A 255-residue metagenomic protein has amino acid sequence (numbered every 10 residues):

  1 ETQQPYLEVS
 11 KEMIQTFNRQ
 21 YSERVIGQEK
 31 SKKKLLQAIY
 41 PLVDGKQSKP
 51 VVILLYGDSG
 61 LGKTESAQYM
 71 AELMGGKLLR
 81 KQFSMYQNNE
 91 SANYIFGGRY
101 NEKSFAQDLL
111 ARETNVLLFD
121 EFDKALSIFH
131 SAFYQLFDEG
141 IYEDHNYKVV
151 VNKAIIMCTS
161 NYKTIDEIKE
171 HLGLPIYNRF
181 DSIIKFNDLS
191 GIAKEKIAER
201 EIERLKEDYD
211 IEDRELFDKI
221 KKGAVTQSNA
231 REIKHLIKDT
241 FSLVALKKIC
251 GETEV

Functional and structural regions predicted by a protein language model:
E1-S10: Interdomain "pre-motor" coupling segment immediately N-terminal to P-loop NTPase/helicase cores
K11-I53, F241-L246: Pre-Walker A (pre-P-loop) alpha-helix and adjacent loop at the N terminus of AAA/AAA+ ATPase modules, a conserved
G27, L35, T64, I95 (+6 more regions): Conserved RecA-like P-loop NTPase ATPase core
Q47-K81: Walker A/P-loop
E72, R80-K81, L174-N178, N187-V255: C-terminal alpha-helical "lid" subdomain
L73-N101: AAA+/P-loop NTPase substrate/partner-engagement loops
K81, L117-D120: Hydrophobic positions in the central parallel beta-sheet of the AAA+
N101-F105, E121-F129, F137-A193, R204: Canonical AAA+ ATPase core
